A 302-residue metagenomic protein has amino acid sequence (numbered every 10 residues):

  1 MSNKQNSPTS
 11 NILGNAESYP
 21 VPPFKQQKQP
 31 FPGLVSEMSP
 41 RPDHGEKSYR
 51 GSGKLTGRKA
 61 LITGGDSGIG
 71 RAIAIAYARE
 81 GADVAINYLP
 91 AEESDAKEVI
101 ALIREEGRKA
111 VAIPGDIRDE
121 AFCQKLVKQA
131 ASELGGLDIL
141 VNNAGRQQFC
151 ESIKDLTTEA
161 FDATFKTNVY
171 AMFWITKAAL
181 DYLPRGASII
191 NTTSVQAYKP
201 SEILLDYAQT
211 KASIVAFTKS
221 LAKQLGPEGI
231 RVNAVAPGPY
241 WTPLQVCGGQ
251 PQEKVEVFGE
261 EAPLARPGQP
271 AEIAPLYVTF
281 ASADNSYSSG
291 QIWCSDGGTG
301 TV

Functional and structural regions predicted by a protein language model:
K4-S7, M38, E46-K47, C150 (+4 more regions): Short C-terminal tail/terminal secondary-structure segment of NAD(P)H-dependent dehydrogenase/reductase domains
P23, D119, Q124, S132 (+4 more regions): Conserved mid-core segment of classical short-chain dehydrogenase/reductases
K128-S132, T167-A187, A197, A222-K223 (+2 more regions): Amphipathic alpha-helical dimer-interface segment in Rossmann-like NAD(P)H-dependent oxidoreductases
L134, F173, Y182, R266-S295 (+1 more regions): C-terminal substrate-recognition "lid" of short-chain dehydrogenase/reductases
K154-F173, I190, I214, L264: Catalytic Tyr-X3-Lys loop
T176, T210, T218: Active-site helix of classical SDR
S194: Residue(s) in the substrate-gating loop at a strand-loop-helix junction that position the organic substrate next
G226, R231, S288-G290: Short, small/polar-rich loop/turn modules that mediate ligand/substrate recognition or access, typified
